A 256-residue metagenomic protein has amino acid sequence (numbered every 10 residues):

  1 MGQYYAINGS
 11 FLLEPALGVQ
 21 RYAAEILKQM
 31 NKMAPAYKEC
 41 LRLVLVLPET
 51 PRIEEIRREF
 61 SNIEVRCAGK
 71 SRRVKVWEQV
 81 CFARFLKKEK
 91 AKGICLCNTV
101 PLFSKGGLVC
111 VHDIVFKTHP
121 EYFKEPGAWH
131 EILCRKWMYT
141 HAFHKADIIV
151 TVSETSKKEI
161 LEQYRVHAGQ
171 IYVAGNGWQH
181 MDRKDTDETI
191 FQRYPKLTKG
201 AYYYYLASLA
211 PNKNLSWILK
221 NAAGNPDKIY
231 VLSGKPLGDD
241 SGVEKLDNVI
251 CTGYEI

Functional and structural regions predicted by a protein language model:
M1-I256: Carbohydrate transferase catalytic cores enriched for Leloir-type hexosyltransferases
